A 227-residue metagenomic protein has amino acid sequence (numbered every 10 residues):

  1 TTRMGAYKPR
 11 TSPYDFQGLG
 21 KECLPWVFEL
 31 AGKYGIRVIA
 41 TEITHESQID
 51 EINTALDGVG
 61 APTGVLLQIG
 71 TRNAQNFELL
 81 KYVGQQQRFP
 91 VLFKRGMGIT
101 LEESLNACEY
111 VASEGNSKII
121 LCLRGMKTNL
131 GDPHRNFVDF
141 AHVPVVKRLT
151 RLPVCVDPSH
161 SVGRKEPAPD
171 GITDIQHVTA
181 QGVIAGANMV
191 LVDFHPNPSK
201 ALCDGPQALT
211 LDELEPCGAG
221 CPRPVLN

Functional and structural regions predicted by a protein language model:
R3-E22, F194-A208: Glycine-rich, proline-tolerant flexible connector loops at the mouths of alpha/beta enzymes
K8-G64, N76-E78: N-terminal active-site wall of soluble small-molecule enzyme domains
S12-Q17, V38-I43, Q68-T71, D132-P133 (+1 more regions): Active-site mouth loops of central-metabolism enzymes
D15-C23, T71, Q75, I99 (+3 more regions): Alpha-helix N-cap and loop-to-helix initiation/capping positions
F16-T41, V83-P90, F140-V156, A185 (+1 more regions): Alpha-helix-loop-beta-strand connector modules within alpha/beta enzyme cores
K21-P25, I52-G70, V178, P206-G218: Short, electropositive alpha-helical surface patch
Q75-F194: Catalytic alpha/beta core domains of metabolic enzymes, predominantly
P167-N227: C-terminal alpha-helical cap/extension of soluble enzyme domains
